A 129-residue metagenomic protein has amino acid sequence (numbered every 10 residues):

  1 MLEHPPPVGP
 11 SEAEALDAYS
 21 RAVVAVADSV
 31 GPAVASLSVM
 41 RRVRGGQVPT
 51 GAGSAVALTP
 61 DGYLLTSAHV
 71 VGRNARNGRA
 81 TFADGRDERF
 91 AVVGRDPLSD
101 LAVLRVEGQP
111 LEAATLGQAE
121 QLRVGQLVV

Functional and structural regions predicted by a protein language model:
M1-P7: N-terminal acidic, proline/glycine-rich, low-complexity intrinsically disordered segments
H4, A13, R42-V48, T59-V129: Conserved active-site neighborhood of the chymotrypsin/trypsin-like protease fold
S11-A18: Signal-transducing coiled-coil linker helices
R21-A22: Short alpha-helical capping/linker elements at sensor-output junctions, especially the PAS-family N-cap and C-terminal
A25-V26: PAS-family sensory domains
S29-R41: A short, Trp-centered hydrophobic/proline-enriched beta-strand micro-motif
L37, L58-T59: Conserved beta-strand elements of PAS/PAC sensory domains
A52-S54: Short loop/turn microsegments at loop-to-beta-strand junctions
